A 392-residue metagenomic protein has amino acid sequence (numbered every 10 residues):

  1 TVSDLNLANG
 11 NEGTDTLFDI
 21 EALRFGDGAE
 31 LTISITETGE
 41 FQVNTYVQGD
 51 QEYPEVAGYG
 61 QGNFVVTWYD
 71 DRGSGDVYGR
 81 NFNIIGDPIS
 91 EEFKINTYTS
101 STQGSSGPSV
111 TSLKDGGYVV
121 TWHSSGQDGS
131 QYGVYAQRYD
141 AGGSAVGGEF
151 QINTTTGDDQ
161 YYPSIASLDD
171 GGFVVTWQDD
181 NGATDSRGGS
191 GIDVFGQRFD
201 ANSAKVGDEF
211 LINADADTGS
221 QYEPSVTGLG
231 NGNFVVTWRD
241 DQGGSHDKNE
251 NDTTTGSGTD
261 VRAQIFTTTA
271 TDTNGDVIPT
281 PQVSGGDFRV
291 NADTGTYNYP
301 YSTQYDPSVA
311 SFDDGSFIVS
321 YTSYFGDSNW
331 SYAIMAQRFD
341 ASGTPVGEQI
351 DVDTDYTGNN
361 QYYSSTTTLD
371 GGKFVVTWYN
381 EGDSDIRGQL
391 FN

Functional and structural regions predicted by a protein language model:
T1-I33: Acidic, glycine-rich low-complexity repeat segments characteristic of large secreted/surface-exposed proteins
I35-N392: Extracellular, repeat-based ectodomains that mediate carbohydrate processing or recognition
